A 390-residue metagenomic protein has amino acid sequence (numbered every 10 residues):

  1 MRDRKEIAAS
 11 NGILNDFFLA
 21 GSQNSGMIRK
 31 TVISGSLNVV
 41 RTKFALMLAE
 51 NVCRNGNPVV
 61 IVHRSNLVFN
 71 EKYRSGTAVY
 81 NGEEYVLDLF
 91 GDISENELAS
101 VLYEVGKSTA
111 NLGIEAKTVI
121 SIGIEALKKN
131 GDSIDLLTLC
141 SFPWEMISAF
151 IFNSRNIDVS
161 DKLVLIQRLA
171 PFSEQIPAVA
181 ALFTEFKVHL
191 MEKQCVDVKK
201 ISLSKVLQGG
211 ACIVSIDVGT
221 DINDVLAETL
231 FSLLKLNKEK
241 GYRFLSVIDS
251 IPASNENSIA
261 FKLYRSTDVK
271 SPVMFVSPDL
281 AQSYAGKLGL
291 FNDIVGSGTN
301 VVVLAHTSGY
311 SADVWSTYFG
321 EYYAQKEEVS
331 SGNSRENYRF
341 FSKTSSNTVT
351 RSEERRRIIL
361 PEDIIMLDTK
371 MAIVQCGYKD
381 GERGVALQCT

Functional and structural regions predicted by a protein language model:
M1-R2, G298: Polar low-complexity intrinsically disordered regions
R2-F18, S22-S271, E362-T390: P-loop NTPase motor domains
V32, P58-V62, P272-S277, N300-A305 (+1 more regions): Short hydrophobic alpha-helical runs that function as membrane-insertion/retention elements
R64-S65, I251, P278-L280, H306-T307: Short, ordered loop/turn segments at secondary-structure junctions
V68-K72, V86-L87, Q282-A285, Y310-W315: Switch/connector loops and helix/strand junctions flanking conserved nucleotide-binding motifs in nucleotide-processing
N111-E115, Y284-T390: P-loop NTPase motor core of the ASCE superfamily
S266-K287: Sensor-1/coupling segment of RecA-like P-loop NTPase cores
